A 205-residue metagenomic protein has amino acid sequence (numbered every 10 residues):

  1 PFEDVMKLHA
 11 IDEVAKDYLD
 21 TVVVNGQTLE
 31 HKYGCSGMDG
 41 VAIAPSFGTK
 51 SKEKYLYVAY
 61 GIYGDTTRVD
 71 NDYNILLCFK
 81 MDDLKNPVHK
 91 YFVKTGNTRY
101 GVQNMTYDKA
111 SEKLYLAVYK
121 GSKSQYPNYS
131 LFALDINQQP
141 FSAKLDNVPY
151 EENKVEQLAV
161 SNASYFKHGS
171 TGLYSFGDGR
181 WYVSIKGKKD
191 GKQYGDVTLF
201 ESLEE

Functional and structural regions predicted by a protein language model:
P1-H9, V69-K85, P127-N147, Q193-E205: Beta-propeller blade signature
P1-M38, F79-Y100, F141-H168: Surface-exposed loop and turn segments in beta-propeller and other repeat-based domains that flank or scaffold
V14-D17, F47, Y60-G64, Y119-S122 (+2 more regions): Residue-level signature of beta-propeller blades and closely related beta-rich strand-turn architectures in secreted
G26-Y55, I62, Q103-E112, Y165-R180: Structural signature of eukaryotic scaffold interfaces centered on beta-propeller domains
L29-Y33, Y63-N71, T95-G96, G121-Q125 (+1 more regions): Short consensus segments that form the blades of beta-propeller domains, in both extracellular/periplasmic
T49-F79: Surface loops at the rim/top face of extracytoplasmic beta-rich domains
G61, L77-S124: Flexible, glycine-rich surface segments
H168-E205: Blade-level signature of beta-propeller repeat domains, shared across WD40, Kelch, NHL, RCC1 and BNR/Asp-box propellers
